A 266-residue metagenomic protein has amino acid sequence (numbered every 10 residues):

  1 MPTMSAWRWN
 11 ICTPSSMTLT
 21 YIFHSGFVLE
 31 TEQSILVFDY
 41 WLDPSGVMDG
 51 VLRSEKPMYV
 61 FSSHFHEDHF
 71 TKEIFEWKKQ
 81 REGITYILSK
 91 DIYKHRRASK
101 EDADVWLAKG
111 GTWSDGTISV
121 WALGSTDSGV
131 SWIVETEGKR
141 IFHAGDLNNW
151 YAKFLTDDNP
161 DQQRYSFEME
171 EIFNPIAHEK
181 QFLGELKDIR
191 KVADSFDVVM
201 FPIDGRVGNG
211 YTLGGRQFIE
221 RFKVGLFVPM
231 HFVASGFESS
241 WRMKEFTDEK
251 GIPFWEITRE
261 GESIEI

Functional and structural regions predicted by a protein language model:
T3-P14, G83-I141, P253-I266: Metallo-beta-lactamase
W9, G26-W77, L147-V192: Pre-active-site segment of Zn-dependent metallo-hydrolases
T18-Y21, L36-D39, I118-S125, R140-D146 (+1 more regions): Active-site-proximal beta-strand elements of phosphoester/diester hydrolases
T20-H24, R97-S114, K187-R190, V207 (+1 more regions): Binuclear metal-ion centers of metallo-dependent hydrolases, dominated by the metallo-beta-lactamase
S34-L36, Y59, T85, K139-I141 (+2 more regions): Structural motif
Y40-L42, H64-F65, D91-I92, S125 (+3 more regions): Active-site metal-binding loops of divalent metal-dependent hydrolases
T71-R81, F237-K244: Metal-dependent catalytic neighborhoods of phosphoester/phosphodiester hydrolases
S131-W132, A144-G145, A152-T156, G210-G214: A short secondary-structure junction signal
